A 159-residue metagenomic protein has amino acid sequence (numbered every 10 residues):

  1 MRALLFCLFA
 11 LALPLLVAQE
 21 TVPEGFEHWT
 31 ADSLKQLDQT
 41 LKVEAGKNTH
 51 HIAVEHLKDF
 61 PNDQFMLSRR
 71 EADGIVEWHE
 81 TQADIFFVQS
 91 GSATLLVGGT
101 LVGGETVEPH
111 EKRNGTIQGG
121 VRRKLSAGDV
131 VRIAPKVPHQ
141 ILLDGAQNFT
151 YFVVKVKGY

Functional and structural regions predicted by a protein language model:
L5-L15: Bacterial N-terminal signal peptides
V17-E80: A short, N-terminal "cap"/entry segment at the start of jelly-roll beta-barrel domains of the cupin/DSBH fold
L67, L95-V97, Y151: Short hydrophobic/aromatic-rich beta-strand segments that constitute the beta-sheet cores of beta-sandwich/beta-barrel
E77, D84-F87, R122-R123, V131: His/acidic/aromatic-lined binding-pocket segments of jelly-roll/cupin-type domains and related regulatory beta-sandwich
E80-L95, G99-T100, E108-E111: Short, conserved beta-strand element in jelly-roll/cupin
G104-S126: An anionic, turn-rich surface loop/hairpin at beta-sheet edges that serves as a generic interaction/coordination patch
K124-D144: Conserved metal-binding segment of the jelly-roll/cupin
A146-Y159: A short hydrophobic beta-strand segment most commonly corresponding to one strand of the jelly-roll/cupin
